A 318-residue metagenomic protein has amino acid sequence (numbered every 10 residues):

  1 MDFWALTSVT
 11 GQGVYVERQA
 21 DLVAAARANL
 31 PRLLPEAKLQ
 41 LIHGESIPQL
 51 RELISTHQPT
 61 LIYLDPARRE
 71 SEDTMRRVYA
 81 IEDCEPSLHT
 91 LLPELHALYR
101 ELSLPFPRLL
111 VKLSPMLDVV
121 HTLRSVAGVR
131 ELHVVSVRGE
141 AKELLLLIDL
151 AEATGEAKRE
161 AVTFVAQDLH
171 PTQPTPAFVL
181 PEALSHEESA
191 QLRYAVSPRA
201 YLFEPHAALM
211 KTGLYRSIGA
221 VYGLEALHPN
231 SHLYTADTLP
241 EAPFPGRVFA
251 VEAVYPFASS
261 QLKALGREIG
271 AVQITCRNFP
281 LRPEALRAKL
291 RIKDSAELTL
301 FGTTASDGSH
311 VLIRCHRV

Functional and structural regions predicted by a protein language model:
M1-V318: SAM-dependent transferase fold signal centered on methyltransferase-like domains, encompassing both Class I
